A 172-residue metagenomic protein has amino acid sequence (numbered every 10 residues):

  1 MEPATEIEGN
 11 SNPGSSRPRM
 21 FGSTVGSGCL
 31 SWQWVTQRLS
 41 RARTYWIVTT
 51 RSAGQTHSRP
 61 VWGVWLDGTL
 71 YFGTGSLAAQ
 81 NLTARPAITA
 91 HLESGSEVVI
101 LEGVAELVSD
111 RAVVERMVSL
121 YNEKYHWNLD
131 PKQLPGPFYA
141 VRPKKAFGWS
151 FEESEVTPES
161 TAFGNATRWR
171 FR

Functional and structural regions predicted by a protein language model:
M1-C29, E97-R172: Charged, gly/pro-rich active-site loop segments
R19-W46: Short, basic/aromatic recognition patches
W34-T36, V48, V64-D67, L129 (+2 more regions): Intrinsic disorder/low-complexity segments enriched in polar/charged and small flexible residues
T36-L39, T83, M117-N122: A generic alpha-helix structural signal
T36-Q37, W62, Q80, H91 (+1 more regions): Short secondary-structure boundary/capping segments
A42-G75, L82, P86-E93, I100-E102: Short beta-strand segments
G75-S76, R111: Alpha-helix N-cap/helix-start capping motif
